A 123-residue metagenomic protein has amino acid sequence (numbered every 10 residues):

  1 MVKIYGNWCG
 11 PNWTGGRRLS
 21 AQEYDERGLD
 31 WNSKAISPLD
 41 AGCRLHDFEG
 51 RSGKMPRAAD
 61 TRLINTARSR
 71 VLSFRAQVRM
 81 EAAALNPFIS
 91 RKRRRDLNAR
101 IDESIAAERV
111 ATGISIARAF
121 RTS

Functional and structural regions predicted by a protein language model:
M1-S123: Extended terminal accessory/targeting regions
